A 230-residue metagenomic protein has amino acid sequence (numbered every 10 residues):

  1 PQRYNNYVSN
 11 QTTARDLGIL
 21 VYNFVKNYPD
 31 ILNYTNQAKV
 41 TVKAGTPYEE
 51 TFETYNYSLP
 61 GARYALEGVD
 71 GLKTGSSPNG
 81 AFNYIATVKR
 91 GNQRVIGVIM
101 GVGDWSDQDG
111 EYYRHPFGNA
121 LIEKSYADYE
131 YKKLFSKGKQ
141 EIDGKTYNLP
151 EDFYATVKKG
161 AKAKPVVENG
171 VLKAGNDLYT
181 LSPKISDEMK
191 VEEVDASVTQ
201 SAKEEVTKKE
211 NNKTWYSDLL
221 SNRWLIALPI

Functional and structural regions predicted by a protein language model:
P1-Q2: Short, conserved phosphate-binding/catalytic loop or strand-edge motifs used in phosphoryl-/nucleotidyl-transfer
N6-P229: Domain-terminus/edge residues, biased toward the C-terminal soluble/receptor-binding domains of extracytoplasmic
